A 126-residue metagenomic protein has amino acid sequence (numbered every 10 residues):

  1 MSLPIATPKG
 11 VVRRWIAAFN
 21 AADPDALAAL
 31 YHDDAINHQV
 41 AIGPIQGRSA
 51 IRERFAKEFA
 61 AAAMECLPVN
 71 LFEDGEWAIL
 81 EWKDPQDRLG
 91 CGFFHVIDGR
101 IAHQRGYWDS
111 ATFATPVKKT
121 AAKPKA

Functional and structural regions predicted by a protein language model:
M1-A29, D33, V117, A121-A126: Short, low-complexity N-terminal intrinsically disordered segments enriched in polar/charged residues
S2-P4, H38, R52-A126: A beta-strand edge to alpha-helix "cap/lid" segment located at domain peripheries
K9-G10, R48-A50, I101: General helical secondary-structure elements
W15, Q39-I42: Conserved short-loop catalytic and cofactor-binding motifs
G43-E53: Short beta-edge strand/loop motif at the mouth of beta-sheet-based domains
